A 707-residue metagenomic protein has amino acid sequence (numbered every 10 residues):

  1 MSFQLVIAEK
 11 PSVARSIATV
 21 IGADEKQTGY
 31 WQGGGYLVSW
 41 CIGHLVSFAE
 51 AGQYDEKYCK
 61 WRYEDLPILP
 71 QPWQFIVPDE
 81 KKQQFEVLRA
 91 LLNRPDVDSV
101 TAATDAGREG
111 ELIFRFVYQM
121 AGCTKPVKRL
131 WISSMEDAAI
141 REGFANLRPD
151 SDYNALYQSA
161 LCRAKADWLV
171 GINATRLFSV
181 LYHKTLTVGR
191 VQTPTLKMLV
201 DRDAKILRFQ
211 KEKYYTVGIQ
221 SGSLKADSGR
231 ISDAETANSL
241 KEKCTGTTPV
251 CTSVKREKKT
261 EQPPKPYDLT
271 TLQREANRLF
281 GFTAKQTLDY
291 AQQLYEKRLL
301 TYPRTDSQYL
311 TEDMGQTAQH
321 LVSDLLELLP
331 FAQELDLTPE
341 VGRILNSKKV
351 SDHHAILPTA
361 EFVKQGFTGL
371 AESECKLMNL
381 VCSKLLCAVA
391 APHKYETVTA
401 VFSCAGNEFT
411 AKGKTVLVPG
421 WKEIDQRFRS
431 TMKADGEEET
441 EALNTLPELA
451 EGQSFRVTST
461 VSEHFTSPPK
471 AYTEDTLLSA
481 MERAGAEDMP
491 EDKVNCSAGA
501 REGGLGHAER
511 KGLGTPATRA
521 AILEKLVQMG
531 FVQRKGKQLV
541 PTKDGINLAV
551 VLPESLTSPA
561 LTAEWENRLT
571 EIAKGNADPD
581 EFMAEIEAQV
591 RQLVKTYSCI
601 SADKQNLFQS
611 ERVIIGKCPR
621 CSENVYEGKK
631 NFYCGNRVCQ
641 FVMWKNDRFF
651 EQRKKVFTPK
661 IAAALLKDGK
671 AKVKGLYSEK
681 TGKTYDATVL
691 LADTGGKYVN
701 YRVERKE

Functional and structural regions predicted by a protein language model:
M1-A164, W168, P468: Intrinsically disordered, low-complexity regulatory segments
S2-F3, A103-A106, H183-T185, R256-K265 (+3 more regions): Conserved short loop/turn motifs at secondary-structure junctions
S2-L5, L92, D98, T175 (+3 more regions): Basic, low-complexity terminal or inter-domain segments flanking catalytic cores
P11-A18, G35-V38, I42, P78-R89 (+18 more regions): Amphipathic alpha-helical transducer elements in NTP-driven molecular machines
W73, P95, D137-S221, R256-T260: C-terminal or mid-to-C-terminal helical accessory/interaction module adjacent to the motor/catalytic core
K225, K255-R256, L326: Phosphate-rich ligand and nucleic-acid binding surfaces
A234-Y267, Q273, A560: Metal- or metallocofactor-binding catalytic centers and their adjacent structured scaffolds across diverse enzyme
